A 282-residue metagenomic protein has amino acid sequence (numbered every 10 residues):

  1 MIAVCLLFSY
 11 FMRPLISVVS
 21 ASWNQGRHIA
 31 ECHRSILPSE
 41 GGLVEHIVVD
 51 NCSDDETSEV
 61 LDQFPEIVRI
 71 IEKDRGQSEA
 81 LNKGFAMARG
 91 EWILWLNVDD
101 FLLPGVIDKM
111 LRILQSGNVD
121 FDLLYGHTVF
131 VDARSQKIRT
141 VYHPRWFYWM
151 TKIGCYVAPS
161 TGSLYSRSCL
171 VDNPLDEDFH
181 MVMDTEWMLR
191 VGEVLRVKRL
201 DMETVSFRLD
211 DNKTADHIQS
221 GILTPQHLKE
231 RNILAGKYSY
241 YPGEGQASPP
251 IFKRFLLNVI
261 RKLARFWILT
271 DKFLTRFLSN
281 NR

Functional and structural regions predicted by a protein language model:
I2-S35: N-proximal low-complexity "stem/linker" segments adjacent to membrane-targeting elements
R34-L43: Short, acidic, metal-binding catalytic loop of nucleotide-sugar glycosyltransferases
L43-C52, I70-K73: Short beta-strand/loop segment that forms part of the nucleotide-sugar
D50-E59, N97: A conserved acidic beta->alpha catalytic loop
E72-A88: Glycine-rich, basic loop-to-helix element that forms the pyrophosphate-binding segment of sugar-nucleotide handling
I93: Short aromatic/hydrophobic "clamp" motif used to bind/position activated sugar donors
G105-I138: Conserved donor NDP-sugar-binding/catalytic core segment of glycosyltransferases
T140-H227: Conserved nucleotide-sugar donor-binding catalytic segment
